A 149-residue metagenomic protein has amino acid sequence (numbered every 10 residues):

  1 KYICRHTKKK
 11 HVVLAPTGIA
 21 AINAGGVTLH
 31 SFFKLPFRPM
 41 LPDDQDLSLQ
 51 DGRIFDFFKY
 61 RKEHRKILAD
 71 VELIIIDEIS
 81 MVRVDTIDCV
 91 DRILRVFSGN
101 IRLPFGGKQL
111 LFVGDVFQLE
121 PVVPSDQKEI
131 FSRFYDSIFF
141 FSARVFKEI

Functional and structural regions predicted by a protein language model:
K1-I149: Conserved ATP-binding/catalytic motifs of P-loop helicase motor domains
